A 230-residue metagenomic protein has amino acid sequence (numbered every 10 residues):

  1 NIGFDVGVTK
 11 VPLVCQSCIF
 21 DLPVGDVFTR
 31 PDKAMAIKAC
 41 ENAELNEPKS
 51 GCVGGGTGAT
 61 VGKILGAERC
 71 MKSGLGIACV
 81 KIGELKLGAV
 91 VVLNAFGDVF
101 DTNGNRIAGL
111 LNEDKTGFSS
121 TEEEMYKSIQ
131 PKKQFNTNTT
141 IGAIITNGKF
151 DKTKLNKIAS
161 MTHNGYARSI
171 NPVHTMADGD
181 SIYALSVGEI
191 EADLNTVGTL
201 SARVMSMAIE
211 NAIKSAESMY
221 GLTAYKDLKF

Functional and structural regions predicted by a protein language model:
N1-F230: A structural signal for small-residue-enriched, beta-sheet-centric alpha/beta enzyme cores and oligomeric scaffold folds
